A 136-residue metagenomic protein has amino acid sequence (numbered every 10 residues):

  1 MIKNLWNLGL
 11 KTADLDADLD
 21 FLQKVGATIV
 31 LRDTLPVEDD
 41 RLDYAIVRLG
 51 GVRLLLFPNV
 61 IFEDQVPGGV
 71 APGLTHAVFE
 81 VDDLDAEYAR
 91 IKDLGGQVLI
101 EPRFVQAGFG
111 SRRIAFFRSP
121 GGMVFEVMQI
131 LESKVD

Functional and structural regions predicted by a protein language model:
M1, L35, I46, Y88-D136: Vicinal oxygen chelate
I2, G9-R53: Core segments of cupin and vicinal oxygen chelate
N4-D14, D43-R48, V66-K92, R113-R118 (+1 more regions): Vicinal oxygen chelate
A17-K24, D85-D93, Q97: Replace "anionic and nucleotidyl ligands
E38-D39, F57, E63, A107-G108: Short secondary-structure capping/turn micro-motifs that flank functional sites
G50-L54, I61-F62, L84-D85: Short, charged/polar surface micro-motifs in flexible loops or helix N-caps
L55-L56, E126: Conserved beta-strand in the GNAT
N59-F62, I130-E132: Acetyl-CoA-dependent GNAT
